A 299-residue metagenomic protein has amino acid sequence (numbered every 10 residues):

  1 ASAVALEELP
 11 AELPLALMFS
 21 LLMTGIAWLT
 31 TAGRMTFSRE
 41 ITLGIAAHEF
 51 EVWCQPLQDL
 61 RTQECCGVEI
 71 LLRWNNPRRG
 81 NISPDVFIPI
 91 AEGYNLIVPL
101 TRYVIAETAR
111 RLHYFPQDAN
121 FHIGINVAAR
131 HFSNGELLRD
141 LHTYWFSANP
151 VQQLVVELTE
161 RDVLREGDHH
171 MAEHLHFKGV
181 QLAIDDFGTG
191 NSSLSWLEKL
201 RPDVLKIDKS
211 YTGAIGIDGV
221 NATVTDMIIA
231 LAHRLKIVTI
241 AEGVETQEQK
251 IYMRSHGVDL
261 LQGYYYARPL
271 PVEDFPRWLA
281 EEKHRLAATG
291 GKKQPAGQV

Functional and structural regions predicted by a protein language model:
S2-L9, L60, A128-S133, L154-L164 (+2 more regions): EAL-family c-di-GMP phosphodiesterase catalytic domain
A11-E51, Y94, H169, F275-V299: C-di-GMP signaling machinery
G33-I88, A267-L270: Active-site core of bacterial EAL-family cyclic-dinucleotide phosphodiesterase domains
R34, Q55, G80-P84, G93 (+2 more regions): Catalytic-site-adjacent helices and loops of nucleotide signaling machinery
N76-R79, I105-A109, D186, G263: Short acidic-capped amphipathic helix/loop micro-motif used as an active-site/signal-coupling element
L96-G167, G243: Catalytic core of bacterial c-di-GMP phosphodiesterases, primarily the EAL and HD-GYP domains, capturing alpha-helical
H113, W145-F146, H169-G179, D226-H233 (+1 more regions): Surface-exposed amphipathic alpha-helices with a cationic face
L138-H142, H170, G219-D226: Charged helix-capping and loop-helix junction motifs
